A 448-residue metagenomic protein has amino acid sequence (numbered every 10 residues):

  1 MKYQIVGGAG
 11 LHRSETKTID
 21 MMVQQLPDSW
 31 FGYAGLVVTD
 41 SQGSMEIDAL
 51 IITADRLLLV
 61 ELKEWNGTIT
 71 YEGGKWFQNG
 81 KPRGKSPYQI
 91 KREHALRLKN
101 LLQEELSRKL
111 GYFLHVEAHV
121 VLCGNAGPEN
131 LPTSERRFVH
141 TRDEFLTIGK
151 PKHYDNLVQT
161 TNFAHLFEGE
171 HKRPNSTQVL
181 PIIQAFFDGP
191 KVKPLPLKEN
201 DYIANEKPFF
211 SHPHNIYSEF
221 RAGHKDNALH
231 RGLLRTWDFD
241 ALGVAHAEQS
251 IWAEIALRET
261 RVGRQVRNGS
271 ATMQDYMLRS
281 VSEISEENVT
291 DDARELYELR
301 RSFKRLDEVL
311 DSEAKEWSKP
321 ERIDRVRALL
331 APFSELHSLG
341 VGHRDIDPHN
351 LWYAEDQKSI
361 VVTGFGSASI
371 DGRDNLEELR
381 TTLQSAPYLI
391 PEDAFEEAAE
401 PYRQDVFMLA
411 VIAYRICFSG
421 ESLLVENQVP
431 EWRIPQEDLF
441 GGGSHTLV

Functional and structural regions predicted by a protein language model:
M1-P208: Intrinsically disordered, low-complexity Ser/Thr/Pro/Gly-rich regulatory segments
P196-L229: ATP-binding glycine-rich phosphate-binding loop
I216-Q265: ATP-binding glycine-rich loop module of kinase domains
L278-S318: Conserved structural core of kinase catalytic domains
R325-V326: Activation segment signature within eukaryotic-like protein kinase domains
H337-A354: Catalytic-loop of the protein kinase fold
H349-N350, A354-Q384: Activation segment/activation loop of eukaryotic-type protein kinase catalytic domains
E392-V448: C-terminal lobe helix-coil module of Hanks-type protein kinase domains
